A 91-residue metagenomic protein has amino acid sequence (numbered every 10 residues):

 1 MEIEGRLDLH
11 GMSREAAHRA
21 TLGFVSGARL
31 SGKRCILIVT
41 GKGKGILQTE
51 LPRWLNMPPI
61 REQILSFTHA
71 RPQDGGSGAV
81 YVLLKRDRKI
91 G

Functional and structural regions predicted by a protein language model:
M1-G91: Long, charged, low-complexity intrinsically disordered regions
